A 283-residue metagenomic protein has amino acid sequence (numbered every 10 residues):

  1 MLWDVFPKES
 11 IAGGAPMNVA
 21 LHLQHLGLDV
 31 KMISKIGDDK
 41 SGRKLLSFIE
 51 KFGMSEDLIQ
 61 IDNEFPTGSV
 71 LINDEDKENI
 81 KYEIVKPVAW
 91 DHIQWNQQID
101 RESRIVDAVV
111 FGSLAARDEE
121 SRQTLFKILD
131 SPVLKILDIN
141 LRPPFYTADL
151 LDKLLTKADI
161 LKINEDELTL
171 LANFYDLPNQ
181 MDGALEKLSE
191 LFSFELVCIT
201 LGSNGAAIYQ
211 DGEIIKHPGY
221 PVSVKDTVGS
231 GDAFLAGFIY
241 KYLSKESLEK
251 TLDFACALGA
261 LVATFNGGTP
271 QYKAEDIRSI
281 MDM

Functional and structural regions predicted by a protein language model:
M1, A15, L114, I139 (+1 more regions): Active-site metal-binding loops of divalent metal-dependent hydrolases
M1-S55, I59: Glycine-rich phosphate/adenosyl-contacting loop at the front of the ribokinase-like
W3, S34, L137-I139, I163 (+1 more regions): Active-site flanking residues adjacent to catalytic metal/cofactor-binding acidic residues
P7-G14, K40, P66, F145 (+4 more regions): Residues at secondary-structure transition points
I33, I84, H217: Hydrophobic residues at beta-strand termini and immediately following loops that shape nucleotide-binding pockets
F48-E50, E56-I59, D76-I214, E246 (+1 more regions): Ribokinase/PfkB-type carbohydrate-kinase core domain
L58-T67: A short, structured active-site edge motif that brings together acidic residues
N179-M283: Conserved phosphate-binding/catalytic region of the ribokinase-like
